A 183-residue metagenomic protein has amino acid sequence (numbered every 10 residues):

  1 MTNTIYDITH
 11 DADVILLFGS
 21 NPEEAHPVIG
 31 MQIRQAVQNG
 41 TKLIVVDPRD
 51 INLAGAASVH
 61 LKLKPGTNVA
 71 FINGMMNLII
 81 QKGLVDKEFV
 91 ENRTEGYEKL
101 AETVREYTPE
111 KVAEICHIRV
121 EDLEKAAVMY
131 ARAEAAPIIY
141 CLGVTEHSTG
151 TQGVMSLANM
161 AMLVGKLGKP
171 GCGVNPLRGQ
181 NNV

Functional and structural regions predicted by a protein language model:
M1-N182: Cofactor-pocket helix-loop regions in the catalytic cores of large enzyme subunits
